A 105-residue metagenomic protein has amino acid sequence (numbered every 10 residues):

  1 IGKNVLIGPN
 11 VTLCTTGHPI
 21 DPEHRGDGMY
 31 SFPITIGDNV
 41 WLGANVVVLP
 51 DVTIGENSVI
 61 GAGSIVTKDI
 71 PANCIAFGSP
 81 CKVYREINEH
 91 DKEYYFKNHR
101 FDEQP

Functional and structural regions predicted by a protein language model:
I1-T53, S79, E86-N88, K92-Y95: Flexible, glycine/small-residue-enriched loop-and-beta-strand segment within the central core of proteins
W41, V59, I75-F77: Short-chain dehydrogenase/reductase
A44-K68: Beta-rich strand-turn-strand
S64, A72-C74, K82: Glycine-centered loop/turn positions within well-structured domains that cap or flank conserved ligand/cofactor-binding
K68, V83-E86: A short beta-to-alpha transition loop/helix N-cap that caps and shapes the active-site region
K68-N73, E103: Short arginine-rich
K92-P105: Acidic/histidine-enriched, glycine/proline-rich intrinsically disordered or flexible terminal extensions
